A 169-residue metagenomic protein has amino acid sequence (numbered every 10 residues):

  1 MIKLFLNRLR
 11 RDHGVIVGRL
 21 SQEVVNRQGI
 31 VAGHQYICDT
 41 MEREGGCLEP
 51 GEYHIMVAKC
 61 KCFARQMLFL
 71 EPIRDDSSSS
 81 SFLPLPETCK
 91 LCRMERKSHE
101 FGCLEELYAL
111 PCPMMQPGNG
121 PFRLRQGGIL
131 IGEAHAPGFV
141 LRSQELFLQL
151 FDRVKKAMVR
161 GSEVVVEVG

Functional and structural regions predicted by a protein language model:
M1-V164, V168-G169: Cell wall/extracellular polymer interaction/catalysis modules
